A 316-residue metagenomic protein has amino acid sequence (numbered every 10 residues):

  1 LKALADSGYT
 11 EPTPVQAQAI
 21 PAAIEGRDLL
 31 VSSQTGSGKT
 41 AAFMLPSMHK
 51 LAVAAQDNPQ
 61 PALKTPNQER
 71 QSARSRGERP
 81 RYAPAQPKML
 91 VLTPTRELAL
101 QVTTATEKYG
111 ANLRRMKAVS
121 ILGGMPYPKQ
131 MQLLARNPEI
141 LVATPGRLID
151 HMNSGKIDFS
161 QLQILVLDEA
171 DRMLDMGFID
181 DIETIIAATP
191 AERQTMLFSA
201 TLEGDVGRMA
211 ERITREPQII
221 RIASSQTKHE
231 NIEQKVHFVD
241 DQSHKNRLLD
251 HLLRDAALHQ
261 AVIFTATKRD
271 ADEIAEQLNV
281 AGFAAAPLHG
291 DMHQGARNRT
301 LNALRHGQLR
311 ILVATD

Functional and structural regions predicted by a protein language model:
L1-D316: Conserved helicase RecA-like core
